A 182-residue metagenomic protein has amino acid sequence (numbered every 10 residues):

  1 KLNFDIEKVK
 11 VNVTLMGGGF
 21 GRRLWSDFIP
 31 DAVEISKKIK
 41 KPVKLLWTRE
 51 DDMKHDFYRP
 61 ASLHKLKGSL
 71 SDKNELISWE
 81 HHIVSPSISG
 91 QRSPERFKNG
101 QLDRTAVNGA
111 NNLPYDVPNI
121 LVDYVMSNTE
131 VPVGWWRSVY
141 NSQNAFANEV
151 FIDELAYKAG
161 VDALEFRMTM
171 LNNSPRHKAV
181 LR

Functional and structural regions predicted by a protein language model:
K1-I39, R96-G109, W135-R182: Alpha-helical support elements that line or immediately flank enzyme active sites and cofactor-binding pockets
K10-V13, V43-W47, S78-H81: General beta-strand structural signal in soluble alpha/beta enzymes
M16, T48-E50, V122: Residues that form or immediately flank small-molecule/cofactor binding pockets and catalytic motifs
V43-L66: Structured beta-strand/loop patches that form or line metal/cofactor-binding pockets in enzymes
D51, I83-S87, N173: Glycine-rich beta-alpha junction loops
K54-Y58, G90, N172-K178: Short, mixed-charge aromatic SLiMs
A61-V150: Glycine-rich loop/linker segments at domain edges
